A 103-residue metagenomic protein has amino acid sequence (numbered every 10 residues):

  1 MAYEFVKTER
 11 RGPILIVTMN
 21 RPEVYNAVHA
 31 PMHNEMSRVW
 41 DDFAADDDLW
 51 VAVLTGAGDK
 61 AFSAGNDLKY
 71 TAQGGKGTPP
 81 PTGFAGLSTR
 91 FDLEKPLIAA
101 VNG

Functional and structural regions predicted by a protein language model:
M1-D59: Conserved CoA-thioester-binding segment of acyl-CoA-metabolizing enzymes
R11, D46, G74, L93-K95: Structured helix-beta-strand junction loops
N20, N66, N102: Histidine-centered beta-alpha loop that forms part of the nucleotide-sugar donor binding/catalytic region in diverse
V24, R38, G56-L93: Glycine- (often His-adjacent) and acidic-residue-rich active-site loop that binds/positions the CoA thioester
V28, L68, V101: Hydrophobic pocket-lining residues within nucleotide cofactor-binding pockets
P31, K69, P96: Active-site phosphate/pyrophosphate-handling residues
D42, F91-G103: Crotonase-fold acyl-CoA enzyme core
